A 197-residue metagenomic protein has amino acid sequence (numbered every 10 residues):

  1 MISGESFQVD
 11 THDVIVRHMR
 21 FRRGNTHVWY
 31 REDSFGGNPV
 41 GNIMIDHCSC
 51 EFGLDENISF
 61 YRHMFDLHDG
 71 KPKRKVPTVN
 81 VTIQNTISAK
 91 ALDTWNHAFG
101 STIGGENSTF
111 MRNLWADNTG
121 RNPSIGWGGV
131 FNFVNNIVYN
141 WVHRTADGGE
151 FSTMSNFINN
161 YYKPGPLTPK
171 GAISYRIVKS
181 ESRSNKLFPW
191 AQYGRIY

Functional and structural regions predicted by a protein language model:
M1-T109: Right-handed parallel beta-helix
S6, E32-S34, N57, A98-T102 (+3 more regions): Structural detector of coil-to-beta-strand junctions
I15, M44, N57, R112 (+4 more regions): Generic detector of isolated residues embedded in canonical secondary-structure elements
F35, C48, K73-V76, N113 (+3 more regions): Generic marker of residues within folded, mature protein domains
T78-I158: Long, polar low-complexity repeats
I125-Y197: Extracellular beta-rich repeat passengers
